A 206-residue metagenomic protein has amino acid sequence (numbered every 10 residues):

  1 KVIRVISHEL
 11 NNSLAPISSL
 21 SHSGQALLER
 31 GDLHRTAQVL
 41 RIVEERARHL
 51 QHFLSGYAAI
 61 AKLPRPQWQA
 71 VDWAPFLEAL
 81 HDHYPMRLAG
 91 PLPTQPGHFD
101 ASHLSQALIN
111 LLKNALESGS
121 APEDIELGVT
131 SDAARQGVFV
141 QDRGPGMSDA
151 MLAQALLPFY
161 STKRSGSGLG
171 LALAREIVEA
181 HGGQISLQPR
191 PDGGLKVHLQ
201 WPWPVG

Functional and structural regions predicted by a protein language model:
L20, L33-L63, Q67-V71, P75-P85: Conserved DHp (HisKA) dimerization/phosphotransfer helix of two-component histidine kinases, i.e., the long coiled-coil
L63-P66, P96-F99, T162: Conserved micro-motifs of the catalytic ATP-binding
N114-L116: Short helix-loop "hinge" at the ATP-lid/N-box region of the Bergerat-fold HATPase_c
D142: Acidic ATP/Mg2+-coordinating residue in the GHKL
M147-F159: Short conserved segment of the HATPase_c
G170, A174: Short alpha-helical Gxxx[C/S/T] motif in the catalytic ATP-binding
